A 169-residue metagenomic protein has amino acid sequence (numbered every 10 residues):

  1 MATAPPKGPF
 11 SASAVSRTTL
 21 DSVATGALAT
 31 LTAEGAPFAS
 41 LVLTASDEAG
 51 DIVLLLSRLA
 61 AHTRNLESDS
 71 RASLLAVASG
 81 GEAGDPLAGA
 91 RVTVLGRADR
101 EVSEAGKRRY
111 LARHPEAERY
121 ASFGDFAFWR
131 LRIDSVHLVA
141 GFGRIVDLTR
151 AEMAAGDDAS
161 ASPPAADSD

Functional and structural regions predicted by a protein language model:
M1-D169: Binding-site signature for planar aromatic cofactors or substrates
